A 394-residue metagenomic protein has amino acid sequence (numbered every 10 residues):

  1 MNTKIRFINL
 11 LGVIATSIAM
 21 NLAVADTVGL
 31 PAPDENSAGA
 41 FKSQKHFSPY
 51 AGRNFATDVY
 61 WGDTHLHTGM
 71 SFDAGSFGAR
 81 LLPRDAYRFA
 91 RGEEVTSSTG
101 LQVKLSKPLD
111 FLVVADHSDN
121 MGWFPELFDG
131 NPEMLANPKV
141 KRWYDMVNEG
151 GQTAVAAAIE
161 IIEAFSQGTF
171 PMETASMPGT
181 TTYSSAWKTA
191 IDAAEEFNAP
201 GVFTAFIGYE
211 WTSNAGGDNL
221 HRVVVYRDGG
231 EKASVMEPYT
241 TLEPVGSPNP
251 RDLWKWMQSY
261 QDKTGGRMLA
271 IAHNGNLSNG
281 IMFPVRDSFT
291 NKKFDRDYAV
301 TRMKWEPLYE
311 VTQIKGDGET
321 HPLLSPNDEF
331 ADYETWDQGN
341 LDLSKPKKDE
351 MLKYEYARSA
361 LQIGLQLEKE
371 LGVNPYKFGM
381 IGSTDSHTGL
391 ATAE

Functional and structural regions predicted by a protein language model:
M1-V24: Gram-negative bacterial Sec-dependent N-terminal signal peptides
D26-E394: Extended, charged catalytic domains and RNA/DNA-binding interfaces, predominantly in divalent-metal-using enzymes
